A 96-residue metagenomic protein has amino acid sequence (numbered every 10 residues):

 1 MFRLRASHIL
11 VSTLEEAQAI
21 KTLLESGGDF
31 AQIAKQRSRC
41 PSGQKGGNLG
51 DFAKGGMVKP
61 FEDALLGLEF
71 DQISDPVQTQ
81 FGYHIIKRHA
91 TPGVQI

Functional and structural regions predicted by a protein language model:
M1-S26, P41-M57, I86-I96: Well-structured core secondary-structure elements of compact alpha/beta domains
S26-A31, D71: Glycine-centered tight-turn and secondary-structure capping sites
L49-F52, L65, I73: Short clusters of hydrophobic/aromatic residues that line enzyme substrate/ligand-binding pockets
G56-F70: Cell-wall glycan
S74-T79: Short acidic-hydrophobic surface loop/beta-edge motif
